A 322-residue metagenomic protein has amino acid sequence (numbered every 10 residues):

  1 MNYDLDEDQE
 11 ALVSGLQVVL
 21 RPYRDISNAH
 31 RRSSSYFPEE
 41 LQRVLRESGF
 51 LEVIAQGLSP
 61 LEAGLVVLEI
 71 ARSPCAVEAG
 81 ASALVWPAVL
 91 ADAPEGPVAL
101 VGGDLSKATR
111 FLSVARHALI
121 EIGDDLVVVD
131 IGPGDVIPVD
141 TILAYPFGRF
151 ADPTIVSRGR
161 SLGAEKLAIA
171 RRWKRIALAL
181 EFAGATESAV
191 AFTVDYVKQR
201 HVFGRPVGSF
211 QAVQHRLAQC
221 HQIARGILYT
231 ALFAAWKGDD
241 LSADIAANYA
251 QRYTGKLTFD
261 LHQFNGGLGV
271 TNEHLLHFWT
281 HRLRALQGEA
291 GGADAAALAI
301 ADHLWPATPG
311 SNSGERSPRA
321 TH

Functional and structural regions predicted by a protein language model:
M1-S73, R172-H322: Alpha-helical interface subdomain recognition
P74-A191, S311-H322: FAD-binding core of flavoproteins
